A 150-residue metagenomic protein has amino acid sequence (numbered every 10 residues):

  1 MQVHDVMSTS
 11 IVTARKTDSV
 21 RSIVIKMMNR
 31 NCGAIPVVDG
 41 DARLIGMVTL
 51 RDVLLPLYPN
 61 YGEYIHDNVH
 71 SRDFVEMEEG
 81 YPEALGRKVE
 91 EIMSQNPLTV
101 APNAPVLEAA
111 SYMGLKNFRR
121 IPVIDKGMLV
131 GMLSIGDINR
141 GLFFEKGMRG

Functional and structural regions predicted by a protein language model:
M1-C32, V37-G40, L44-I45, N68-Y112 (+2 more regions): Bateman/CBS regulatory modules and CBS-like beta-alpha motifs in cytosolic regions of diverse proteins
D5, G40-R43, L55-I65, I135: Short charge-dense sequence patches
D5-V6, S19, D52-V53, P105 (+2 more regions): Histidine- and aromatic-rich ligand-binding microenvironments
G46-T49, G131-N139: Short hydrophobic beta-strand motif reused across regulatory alpha/beta modules
L54-V69, N139-G150: A short, polar/charged loop-to-alpha-helix boundary motif
P105, N117, M128, I138-N139: Short acidic/polar capping segments at secondary-structure boundaries
G114-L115, S134: Extended hydrophobic
